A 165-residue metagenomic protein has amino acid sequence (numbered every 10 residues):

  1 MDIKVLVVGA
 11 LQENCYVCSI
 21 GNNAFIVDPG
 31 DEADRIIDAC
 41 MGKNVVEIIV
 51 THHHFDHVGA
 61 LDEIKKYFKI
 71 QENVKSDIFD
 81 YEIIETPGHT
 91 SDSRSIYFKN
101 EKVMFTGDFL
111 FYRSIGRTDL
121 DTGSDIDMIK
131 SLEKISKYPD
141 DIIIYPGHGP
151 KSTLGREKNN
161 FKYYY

Functional and structural regions predicted by a protein language model:
M1-K43, R94-G107: Conserved beta-strand hairpin/beta-sheet module of binuclear metal-dependent hydrolase folds, prominently
K4, D80-I83: Conserved N-terminal boundary motif of the eukaryotic protein kinase catalytic domain
V8-V17, G21-N22, K69, R113-S114 (+1 more regions): Active-site-proximal loop/helix segment associated with metal-binding centers of metalloenzymes
A24, S91-Y165: Metallo-beta-lactamase
I26-P29, V46-H54, Q71-E72, E85-G88 (+2 more regions): Active-site neighborhood of phospho(di)ester-bond hydrolases with catalytic His/Asp-centered motifs
D34-N73: Active-site metal-binding motif and surrounding structural segment of the metallo-beta-lactamase
G59, Y81, T122-G123: Residue-level signal for the nucleotide or nucleotide-sugar donor/cofactor binding architecture
